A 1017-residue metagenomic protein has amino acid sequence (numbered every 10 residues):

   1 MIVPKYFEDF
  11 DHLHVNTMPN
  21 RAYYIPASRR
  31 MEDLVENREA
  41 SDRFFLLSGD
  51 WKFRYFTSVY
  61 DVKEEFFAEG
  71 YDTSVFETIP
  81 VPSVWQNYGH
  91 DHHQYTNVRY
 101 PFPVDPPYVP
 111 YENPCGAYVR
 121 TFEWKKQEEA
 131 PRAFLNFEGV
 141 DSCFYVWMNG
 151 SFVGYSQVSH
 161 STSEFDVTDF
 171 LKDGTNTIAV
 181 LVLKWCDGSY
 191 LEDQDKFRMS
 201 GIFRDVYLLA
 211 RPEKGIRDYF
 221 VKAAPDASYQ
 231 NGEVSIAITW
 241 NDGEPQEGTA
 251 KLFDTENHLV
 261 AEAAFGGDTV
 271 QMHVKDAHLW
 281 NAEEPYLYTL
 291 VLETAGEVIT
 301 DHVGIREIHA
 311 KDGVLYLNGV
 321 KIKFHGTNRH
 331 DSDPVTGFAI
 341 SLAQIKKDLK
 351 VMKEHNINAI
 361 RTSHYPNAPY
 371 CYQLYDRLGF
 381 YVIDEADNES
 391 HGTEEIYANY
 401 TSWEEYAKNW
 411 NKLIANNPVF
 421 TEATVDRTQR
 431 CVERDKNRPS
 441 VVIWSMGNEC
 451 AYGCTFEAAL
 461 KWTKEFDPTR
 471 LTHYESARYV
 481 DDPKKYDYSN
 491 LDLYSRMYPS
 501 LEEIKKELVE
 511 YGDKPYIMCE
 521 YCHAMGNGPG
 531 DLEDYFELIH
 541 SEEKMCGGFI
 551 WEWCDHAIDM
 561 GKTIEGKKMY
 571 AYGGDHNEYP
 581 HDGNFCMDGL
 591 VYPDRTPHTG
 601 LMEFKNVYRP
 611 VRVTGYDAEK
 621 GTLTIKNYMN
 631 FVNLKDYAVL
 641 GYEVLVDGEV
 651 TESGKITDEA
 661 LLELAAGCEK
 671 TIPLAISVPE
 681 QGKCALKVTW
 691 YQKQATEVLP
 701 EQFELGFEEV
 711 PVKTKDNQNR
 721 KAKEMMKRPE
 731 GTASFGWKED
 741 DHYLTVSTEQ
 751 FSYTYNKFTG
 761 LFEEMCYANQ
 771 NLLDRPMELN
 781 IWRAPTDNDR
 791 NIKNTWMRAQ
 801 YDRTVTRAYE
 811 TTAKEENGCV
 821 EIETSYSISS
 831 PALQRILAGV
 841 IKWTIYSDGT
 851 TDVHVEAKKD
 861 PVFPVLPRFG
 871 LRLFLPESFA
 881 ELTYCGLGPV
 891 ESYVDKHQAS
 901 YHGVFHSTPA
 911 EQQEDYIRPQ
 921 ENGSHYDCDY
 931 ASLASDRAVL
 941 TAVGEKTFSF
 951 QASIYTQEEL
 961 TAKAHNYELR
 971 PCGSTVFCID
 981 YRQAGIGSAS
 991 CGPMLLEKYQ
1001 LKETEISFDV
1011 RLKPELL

Functional and structural regions predicted by a protein language model:
M1-E39, Y88-D91, T96, S151 (+4 more regions): Extended substrate-binding grooves/exosites of carbohydrate-active enzymes
I2-P26, L34-R38, V153-G154, T177-A210 (+4 more regions): Glycine/proline-rich low-complexity spacer/linker segments in large multi-domain proteins
V3-H14, N37-R38, K52-F56, Q86-H92 (+6 more regions): Accessory beta-strand-rich segments of carbohydrate-active enzymes
N87, H92, R99-Y108, Q157 (+8 more regions): An acidic-aromatic loop/edge-strand motif
N87-G89, K184, N281, A675-Q681 (+1 more regions): Beta-strand/loop-rich accessory regions of lumenal/periplasmic or secreted enzymes, predominantly carbohydrate-active
M148, N231-A264, T622-K655, I672-P673 (+1 more regions): Beta-strand-rich binding/interaction modules
K172-T175, T239-K311, E680-K723, E730: Extended acidic/polar, glycine-enriched regions that form or flank non-catalytic beta-rich accessory modules
T269-K275, G648-Q681: Intrinsically disordered, low-complexity Pro/Gly/Ser/Thr-rich segments with frequent PxxP/GP/PP motifs and embedded
